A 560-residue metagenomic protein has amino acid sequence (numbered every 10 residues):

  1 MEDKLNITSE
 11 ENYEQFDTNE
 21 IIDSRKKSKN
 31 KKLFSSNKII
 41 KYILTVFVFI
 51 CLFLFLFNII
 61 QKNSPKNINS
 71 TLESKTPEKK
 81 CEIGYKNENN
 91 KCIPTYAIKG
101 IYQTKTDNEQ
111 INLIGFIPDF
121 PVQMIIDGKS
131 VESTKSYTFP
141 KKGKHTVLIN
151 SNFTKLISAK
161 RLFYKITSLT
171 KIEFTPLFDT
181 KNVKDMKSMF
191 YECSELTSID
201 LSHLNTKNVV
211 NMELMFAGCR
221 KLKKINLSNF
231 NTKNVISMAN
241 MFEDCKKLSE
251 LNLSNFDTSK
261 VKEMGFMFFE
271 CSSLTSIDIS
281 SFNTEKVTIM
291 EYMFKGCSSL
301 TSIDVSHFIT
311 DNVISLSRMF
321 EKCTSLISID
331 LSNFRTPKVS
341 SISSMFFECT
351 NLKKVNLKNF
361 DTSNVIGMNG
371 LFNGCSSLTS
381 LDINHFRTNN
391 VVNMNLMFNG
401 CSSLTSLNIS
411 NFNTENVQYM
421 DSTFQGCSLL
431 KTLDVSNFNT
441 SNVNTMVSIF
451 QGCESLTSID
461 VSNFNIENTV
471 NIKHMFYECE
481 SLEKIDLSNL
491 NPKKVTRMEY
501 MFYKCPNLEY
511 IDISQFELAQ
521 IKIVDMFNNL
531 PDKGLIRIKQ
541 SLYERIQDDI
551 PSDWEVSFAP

Functional and structural regions predicted by a protein language model:
M1-K26, F216, F242, F346 (+2 more regions): Disordered, charged N-terminal biogenesis/targeting segments of membrane/secreted proteins
I7-K26, L44, C51, L56 (+4 more regions): N-terminal capping/linker segments that flank leucine-rich repeat
T8, I22-D23, I40-L44, I60-Q61 (+20 more regions): Residues marking helix boundaries in flexible regions
N30-F47: N-terminal Sec-pathway targeting helices
H145-T154, T167-N182, S194-V210, R220-I236 (+13 more regions): Structural signature of tandem-repeat unit edges
K160-R161, K187-S188, E213-L214, A239-N240 (+11 more regions): Register-specific detector for alpha-helical tandem repeat solenoids, activating on a conserved position within each
